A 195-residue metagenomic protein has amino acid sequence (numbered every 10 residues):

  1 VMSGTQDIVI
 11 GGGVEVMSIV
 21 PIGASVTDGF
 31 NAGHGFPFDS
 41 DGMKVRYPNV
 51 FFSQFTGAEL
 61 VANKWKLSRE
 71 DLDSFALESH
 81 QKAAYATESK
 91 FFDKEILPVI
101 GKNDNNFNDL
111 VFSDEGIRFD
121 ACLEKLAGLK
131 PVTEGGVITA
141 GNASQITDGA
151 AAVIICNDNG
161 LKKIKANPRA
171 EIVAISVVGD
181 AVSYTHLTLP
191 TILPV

Functional and structural regions predicted by a protein language model:
V1-T5, N157: Alpha-helix C-terminal capping segments
D7-V9, G136-V137, A152-V153, R169-E171: Structural motif
I8-V61: Flexible glycine-/small-residue-enriched beta->alpha junction loops that bind anionic phosphate/pyrophosphate groups
V9-E15, D71-E78, I96-G101, A166-V177: Beta-strand segments within the central parallel beta-sheet cores of soluble alpha/beta enzyme folds
F52-L77: Conserved thiamine diphosphate
D71-K163: N-terminal extracellular/periplasmic Venus flytrap/periplasmic-binding protein-like
T185-T191: Conserved small/polar residues in nucleotide/adenosyl-binding loops
